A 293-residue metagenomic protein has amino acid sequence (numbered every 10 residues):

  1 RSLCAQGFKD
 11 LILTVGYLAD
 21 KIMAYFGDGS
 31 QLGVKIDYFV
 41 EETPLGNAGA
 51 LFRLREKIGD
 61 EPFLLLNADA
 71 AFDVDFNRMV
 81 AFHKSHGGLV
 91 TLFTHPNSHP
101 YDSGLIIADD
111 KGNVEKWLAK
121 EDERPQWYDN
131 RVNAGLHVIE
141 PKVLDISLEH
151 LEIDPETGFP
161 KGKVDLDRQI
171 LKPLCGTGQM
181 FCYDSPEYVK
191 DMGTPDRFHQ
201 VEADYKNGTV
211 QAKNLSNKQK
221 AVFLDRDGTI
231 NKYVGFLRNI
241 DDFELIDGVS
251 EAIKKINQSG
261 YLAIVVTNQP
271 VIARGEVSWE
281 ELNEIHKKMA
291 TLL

Functional and structural regions predicted by a protein language model:
R1-D10, V249-G260, K288-L293: A short, N-terminal amphipathic alpha-helix
R1-N67, F76-R78, T194: Conserved N-terminal catalytic core of the sugar/cofactor nucleotidyltransferase
T14, V249, I253-I285: Substrate-recognition element of Asp-dependent hydrolases with the DxDx(T/V) motif
P44-L45, A70-D73, V189, T229: A short, conserved beta-strand element in the Rossmann-like catalytic core that flanks the donor/metal-binding loop
P62-L64, A71, N77-K84, N97-P100 (+1 more regions): Catalytic-core segments of class I nucleotidyltransferases/pyrophosphorylases that form NMP-activated intermediates
H86-P96: A short, conserved acidic/glycine-rich loop-to-beta-strand motif that forms the donor nucleotide-sugar/metal
E152-D154, F236-E244, V277-E280: Short glycine-enriched, charge-decorated loop/helix-capping segments at active-site entrances that position
K218-I264: Active-site neighborhood of HAD-like aspartate-dependent phosphohydrolases
